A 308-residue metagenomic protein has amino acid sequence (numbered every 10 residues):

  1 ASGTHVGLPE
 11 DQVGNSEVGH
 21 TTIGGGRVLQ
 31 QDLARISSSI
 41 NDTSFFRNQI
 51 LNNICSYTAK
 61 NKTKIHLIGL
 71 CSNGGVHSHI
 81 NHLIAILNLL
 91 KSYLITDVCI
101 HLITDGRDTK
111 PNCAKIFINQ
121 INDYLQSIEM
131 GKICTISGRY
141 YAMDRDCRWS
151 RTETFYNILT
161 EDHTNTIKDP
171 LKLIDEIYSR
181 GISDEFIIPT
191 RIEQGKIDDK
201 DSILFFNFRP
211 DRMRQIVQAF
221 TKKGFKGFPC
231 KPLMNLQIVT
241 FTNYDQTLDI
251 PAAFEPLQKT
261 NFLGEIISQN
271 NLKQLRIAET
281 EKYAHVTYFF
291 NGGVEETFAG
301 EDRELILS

Functional and structural regions predicted by a protein language model:
A1-Y140, S150, T154, K226 (+3 more regions): Active-site nucleophile/metal-coordination loop of metallo-enzymes that catalyze phosphate/sulfate and related
I23, T190, F298: Short clusters of hydrophobic/aromatic residues that line enzyme substrate/ligand-binding pockets
G26-R27, I158-T164, E301-S308: Short, basic, helix/turn surface patches
Q31-L33, M213-V217, L248-D249, T297-A299: Short helix/loop capping segments that flank catalytic or ligand/cofactor-binding pockets
T109-D198, L204-F205, M213, Q218-L233: Long, well-ordered, tryptophan-enriched scaffold segments
R209: Conserved phosphate/oxyanion-binding catalytic-loop motifs
V286-L307: Reverse-transcriptase-like RNA-dependent polymerase core
